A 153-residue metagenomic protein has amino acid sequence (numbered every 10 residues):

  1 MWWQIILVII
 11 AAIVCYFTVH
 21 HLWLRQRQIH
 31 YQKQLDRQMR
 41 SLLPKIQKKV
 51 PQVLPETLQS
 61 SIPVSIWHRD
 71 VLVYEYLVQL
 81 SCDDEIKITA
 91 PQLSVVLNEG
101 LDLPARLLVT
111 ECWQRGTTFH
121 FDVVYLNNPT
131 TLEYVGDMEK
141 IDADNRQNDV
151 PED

Functional and structural regions predicted by a protein language model:
M1, P151-D153: Charged, structured surface patches that assemble and position nucleic-acid processing machinery
M1-L35: N-terminal signal-anchor transmembrane alpha helix of single-pass membrane proteins, serving as the membrane-anchoring
S41-P151: Charged, acidic
